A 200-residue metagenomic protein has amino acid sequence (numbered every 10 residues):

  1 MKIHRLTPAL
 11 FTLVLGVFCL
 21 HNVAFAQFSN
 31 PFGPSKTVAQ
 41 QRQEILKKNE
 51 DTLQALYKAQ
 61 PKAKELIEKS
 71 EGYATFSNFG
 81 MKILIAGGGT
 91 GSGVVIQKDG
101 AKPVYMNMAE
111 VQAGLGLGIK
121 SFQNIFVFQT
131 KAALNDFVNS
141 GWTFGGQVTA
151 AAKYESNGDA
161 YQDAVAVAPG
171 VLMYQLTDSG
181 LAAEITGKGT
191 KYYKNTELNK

Functional and structural regions predicted by a protein language model:
M1, V14-L15, S35: Helix-centric, low-specificity signal for extended rod-like, repetitive segments
M1-F11: Bacterial N-terminal signal peptides that target proteins for export
L6, V23-A24, F32: Intrinsic disorder/low-complexity detector
F11-L15, C19: Hydrophobic helical h-region of N-terminal Sec-dependent signal peptides in bacterial secretory/periplasmic proteins
F18-A26: Sec/Tat signal peptide C-region and signal peptidase I cleavage site
Q27-K200: Small-residue-enriched, tightly packed secondary-structure blocks
